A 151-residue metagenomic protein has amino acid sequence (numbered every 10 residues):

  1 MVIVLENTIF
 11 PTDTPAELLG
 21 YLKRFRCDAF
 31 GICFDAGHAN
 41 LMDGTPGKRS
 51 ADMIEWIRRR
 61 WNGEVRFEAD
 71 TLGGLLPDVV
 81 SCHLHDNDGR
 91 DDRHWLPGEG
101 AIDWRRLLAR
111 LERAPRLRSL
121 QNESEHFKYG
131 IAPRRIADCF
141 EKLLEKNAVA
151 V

Functional and structural regions predicted by a protein language model:
I3-N7: Short catalytic-loop micro-motif centered on adjacent basic/acidic residues
T12-V151: Histidine-acidic metal/acid-base catalytic patches
